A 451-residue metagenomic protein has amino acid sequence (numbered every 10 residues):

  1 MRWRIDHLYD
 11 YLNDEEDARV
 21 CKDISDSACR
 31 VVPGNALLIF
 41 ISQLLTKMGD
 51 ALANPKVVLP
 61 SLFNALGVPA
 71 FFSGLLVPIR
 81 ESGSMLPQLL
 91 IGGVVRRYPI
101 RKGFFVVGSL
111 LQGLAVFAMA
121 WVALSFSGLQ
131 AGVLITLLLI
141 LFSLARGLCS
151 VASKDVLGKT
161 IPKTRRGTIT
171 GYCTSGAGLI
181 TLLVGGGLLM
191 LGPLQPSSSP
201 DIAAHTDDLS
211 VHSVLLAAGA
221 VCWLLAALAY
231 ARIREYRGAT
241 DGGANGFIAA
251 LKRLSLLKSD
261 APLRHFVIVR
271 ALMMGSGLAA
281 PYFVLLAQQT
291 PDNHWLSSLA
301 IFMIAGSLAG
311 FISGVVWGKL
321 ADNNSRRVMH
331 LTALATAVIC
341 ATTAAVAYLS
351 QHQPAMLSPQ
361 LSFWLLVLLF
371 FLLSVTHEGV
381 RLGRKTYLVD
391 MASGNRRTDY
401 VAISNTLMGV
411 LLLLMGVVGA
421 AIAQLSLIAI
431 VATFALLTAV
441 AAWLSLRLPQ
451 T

Functional and structural regions predicted by a protein language model:
R2-I5, M119-A123, C222-I233, T343-A347 (+2 more regions): Multi-pass alpha-helical transporter architecture, strongest for 12-TM Major Facilitator/SLC carriers used
R2-L86, V95, P262-F302: Helix-loop boundary and gating motifs at the non-cytosolic
L38-V57, L76-G92, G103, G108-Q112 (+8 more regions): Substrate-agnostic recognition of the 12-TM MFS/MFS-like secondary transporter fold
N64-A70, F117-L139, L144, T164 (+4 more regions): Membrane-interface helix-capping segments at transmembrane helix termini in multi-pass transporters
A65-L66, R97-Y98, V156-T160, L286-P291 (+2 more regions): Helix-to-coil boundary motifs at intracellular loop junctions of multi-pass secondary transporters
P69, P99-G103, P162, V211 (+3 more regions): A helix-boundary/kink motif common to multi-pass secondary transporters, especially Major Facilitator Superfamily
L110-L129, A335-P359: C-terminal ends and interior cores of transmembrane alpha-helices in multi-pass membrane transporters/permeases
R232-K252: Flexible cytoplasmic inter-helical loops of multi-pass small-molecule transporters
